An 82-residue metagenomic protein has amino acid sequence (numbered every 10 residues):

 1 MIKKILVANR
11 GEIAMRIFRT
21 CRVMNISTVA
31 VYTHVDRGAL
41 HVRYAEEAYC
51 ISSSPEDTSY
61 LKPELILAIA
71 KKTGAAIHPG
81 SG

Functional and structural regions predicted by a protein language model:
M1-G82: N-terminal beta-alpha lobe that positions the nucleotide/phosphoryl donor in ATP/NTP-coupled carboxylate activation
